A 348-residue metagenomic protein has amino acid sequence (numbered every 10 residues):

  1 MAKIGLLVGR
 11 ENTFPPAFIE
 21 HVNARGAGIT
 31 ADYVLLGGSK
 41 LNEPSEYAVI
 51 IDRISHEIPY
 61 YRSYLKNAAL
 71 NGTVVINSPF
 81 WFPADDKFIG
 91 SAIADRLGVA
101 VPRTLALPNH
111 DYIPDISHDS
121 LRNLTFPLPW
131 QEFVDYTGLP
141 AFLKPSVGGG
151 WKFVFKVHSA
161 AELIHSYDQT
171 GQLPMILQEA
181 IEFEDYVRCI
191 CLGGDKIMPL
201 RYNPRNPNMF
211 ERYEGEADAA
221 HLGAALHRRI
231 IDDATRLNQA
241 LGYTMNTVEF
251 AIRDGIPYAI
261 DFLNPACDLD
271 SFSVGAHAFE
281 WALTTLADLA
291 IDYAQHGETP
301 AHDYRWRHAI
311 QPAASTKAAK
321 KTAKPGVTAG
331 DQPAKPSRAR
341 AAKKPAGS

Functional and structural regions predicted by a protein language model:
A2-V8, A69-G72, F80-Y186, E216-A220 (+1 more regions): Active-site nucleotide/adenylate-binding loops and adjacent lid/helix of ATP-dependent enzymes
G9-S120: Conserved N-proximal alpha/beta basic substrate-recognition cap immediately N-terminal to, or forming the N-lobe
E11-N12, H56-E57, G148-G149, E182-F183 (+3 more regions): Short, solvent-exposed loop/turn segments at secondary-structure junctions
G72-V74, M209-D218, F262-L269: Short glycine/proline- and charge-enriched loop/turn segments that cap or connect secondary-structure elements
A141, M198, N246, Y258-D261: Protein kinase-like catalytic core scaffold
Q169-Y186, I190-R212: Catalytic core of tubulin tyrosine ligase-like
M209-Y258, T284, D288-E298, W306-A314: A long amphipathic alpha-helix within ATP-dependent nucleotide-binding catalytic cores
R253-S348: C-terminal active-site "lid" helix and adjoining low-complexity regulatory extension at the edge of ATP-using catalytic
